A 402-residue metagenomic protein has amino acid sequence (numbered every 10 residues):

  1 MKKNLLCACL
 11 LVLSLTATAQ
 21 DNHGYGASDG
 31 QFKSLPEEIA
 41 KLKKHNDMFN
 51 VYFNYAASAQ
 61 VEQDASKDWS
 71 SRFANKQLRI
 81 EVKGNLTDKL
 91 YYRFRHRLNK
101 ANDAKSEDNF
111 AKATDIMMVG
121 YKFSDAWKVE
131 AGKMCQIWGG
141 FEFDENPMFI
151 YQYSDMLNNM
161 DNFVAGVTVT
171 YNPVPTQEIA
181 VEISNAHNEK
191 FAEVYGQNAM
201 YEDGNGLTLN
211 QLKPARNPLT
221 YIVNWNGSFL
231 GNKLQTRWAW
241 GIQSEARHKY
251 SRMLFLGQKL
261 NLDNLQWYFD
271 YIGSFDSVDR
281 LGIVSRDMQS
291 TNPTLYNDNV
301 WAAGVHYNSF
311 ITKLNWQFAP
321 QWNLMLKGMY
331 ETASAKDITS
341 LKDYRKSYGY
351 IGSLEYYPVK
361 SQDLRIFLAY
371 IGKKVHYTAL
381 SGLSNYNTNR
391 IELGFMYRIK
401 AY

Functional and structural regions predicted by a protein language model:
N4-C7, L11, A17-A56: N-terminal periplasmic/intermembrane-space "pro-region" immediately following the signal or transit peptide
A40-V61, K67-E189, G227-F229: Outer membrane beta-barrel
F53-V61, F94-L98, A131-K133, V181-N185 (+6 more regions): Transmembrane beta-barrel strands of outer-membrane/channel proteins
S58-K67, K105, K128-N162, Y268-N323 (+2 more regions): Outer-membrane beta-barrel translocator/channel fold
W69-K76, F110-D115, D161-A165, N217-Y221 (+4 more regions): Residues that define the transmembrane beta-barrel architecture of outer-membrane proteins
D88-Y92, A126-V129, T176-A180, F229-T236 (+4 more regions): Repeated loop/turn-to-beta-strand initiation elements of outer-membrane beta-barrel proteins
D103, K122-V129, N159-W316: Signature for the C-terminal beta-barrel architecture of outer-membrane proteins
P358, N385-Y402: Outer-membrane beta-barrel "beta-signal"
